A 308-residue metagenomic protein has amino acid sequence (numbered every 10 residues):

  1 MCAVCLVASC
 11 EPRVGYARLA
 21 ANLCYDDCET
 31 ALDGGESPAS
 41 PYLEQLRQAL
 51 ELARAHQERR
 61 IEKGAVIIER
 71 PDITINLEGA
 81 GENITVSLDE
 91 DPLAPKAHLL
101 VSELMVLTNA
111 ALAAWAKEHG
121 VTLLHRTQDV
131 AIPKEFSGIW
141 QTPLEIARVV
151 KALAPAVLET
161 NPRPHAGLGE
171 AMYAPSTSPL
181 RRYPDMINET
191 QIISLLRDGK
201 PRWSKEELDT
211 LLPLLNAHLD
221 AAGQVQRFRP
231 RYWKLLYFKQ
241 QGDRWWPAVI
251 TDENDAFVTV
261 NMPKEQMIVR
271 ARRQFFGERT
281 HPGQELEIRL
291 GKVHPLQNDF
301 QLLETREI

Functional and structural regions predicted by a protein language model:
M1-I308: Electropositive polyanion-binding surfaces
